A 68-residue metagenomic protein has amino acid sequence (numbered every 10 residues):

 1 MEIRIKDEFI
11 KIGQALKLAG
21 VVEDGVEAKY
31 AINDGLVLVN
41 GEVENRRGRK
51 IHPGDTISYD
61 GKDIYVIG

Functional and structural regions predicted by a protein language model:
M1-I10: A detector for short, charged/polar N-terminal pre-domain segments
E2, T56-G68: A positively charged, amphipathic N-terminal helix/segment that binds anionic biomolecules
K11-P53: A basic, amphipathic helix-loop patch mediating RNA/tRNA/ribosome contacts
